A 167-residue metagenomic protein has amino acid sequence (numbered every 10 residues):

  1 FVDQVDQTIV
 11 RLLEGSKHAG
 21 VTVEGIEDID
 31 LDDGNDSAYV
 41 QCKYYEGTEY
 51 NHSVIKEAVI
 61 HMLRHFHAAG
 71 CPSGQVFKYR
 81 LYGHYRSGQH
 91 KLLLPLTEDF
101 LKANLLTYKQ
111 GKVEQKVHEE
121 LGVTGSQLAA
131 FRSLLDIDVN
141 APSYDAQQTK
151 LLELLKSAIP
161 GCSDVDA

Functional and structural regions predicted by a protein language model:
F1, K43-A167: Acidic metal-coordinating catalytic centers involved in nucleic-acid phosphodiester chemistry
V2-H67: Catalytic centers of nucleases
